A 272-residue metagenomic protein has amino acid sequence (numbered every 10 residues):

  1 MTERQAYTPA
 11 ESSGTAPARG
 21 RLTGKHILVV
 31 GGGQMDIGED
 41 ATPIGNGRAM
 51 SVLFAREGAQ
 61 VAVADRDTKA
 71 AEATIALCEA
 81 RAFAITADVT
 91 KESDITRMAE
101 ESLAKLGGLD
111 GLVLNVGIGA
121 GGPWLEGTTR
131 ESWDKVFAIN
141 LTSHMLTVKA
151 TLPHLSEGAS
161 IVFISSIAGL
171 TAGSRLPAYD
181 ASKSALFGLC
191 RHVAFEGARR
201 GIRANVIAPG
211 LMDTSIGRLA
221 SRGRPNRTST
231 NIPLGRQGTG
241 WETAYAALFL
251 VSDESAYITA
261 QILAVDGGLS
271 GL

Functional and structural regions predicted by a protein language model:
T2-R19, G122, T171, T214 (+4 more regions): Short C-terminal tail/terminal secondary-structure segment of NAD(P)H-dependent dehydrogenase/reductase domains
R19-A62: Canonical Rossmann dinucleotide-binding motif of NAD(H)/NADP(H)-dependent dehydrogenases/reductases, specifically
A41-T42, T128, A172-D180, H192: Active-site loop-to-helix junction immediately N-terminal to the catalytic Tyr of the SDR YXXXK motif in Rossmann-fold
T96, G119-D134, R175-A178, G217-R222: Conserved mid-core segment of classical short-chain dehydrogenase/reductases
D110, T129-M145, V162, L186 (+1 more regions): Catalytic Tyr-X3-Lys loop
V148, S182, C190: Active-site helix of classical SDR
P153, F195-R199, A256: Alpha-helical segment proximal to the catalytic Tyr-Lys
S166: Residue(s) in the substrate-gating loop at a strand-loop-helix junction that position the organic substrate next
